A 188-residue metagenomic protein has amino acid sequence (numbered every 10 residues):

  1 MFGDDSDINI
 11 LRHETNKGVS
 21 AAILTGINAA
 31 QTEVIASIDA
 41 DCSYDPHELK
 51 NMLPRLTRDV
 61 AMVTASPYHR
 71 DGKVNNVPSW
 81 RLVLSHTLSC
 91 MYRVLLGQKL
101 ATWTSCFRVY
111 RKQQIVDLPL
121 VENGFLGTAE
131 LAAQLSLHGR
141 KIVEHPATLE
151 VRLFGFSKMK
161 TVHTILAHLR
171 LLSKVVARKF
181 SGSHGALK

Functional and structural regions predicted by a protein language model:
M1-L11: Acidic donor-binding segment of Leloir-type glycosyltransferases
G3-D5, T57-R58, L137: Short, well-ordered coil/turn elements that cap or connect secondary structure elements
N9-L11, L118, V143: Structural signal for short hydrophobic segments within the conserved structured cores of catalytic domains across
H13-A29, V34, P46-F125, V151-V162 (+2 more regions): Acceptor/aglycone-binding surface of glycosyltransferases and processive sugar-polymer synthases
E33-D41: Short beta-strand-to-loop acidic/aromatic patch adjacent to the donor-nucleotide binding site
S37, A65, H145: Short beta-strand and adjacent tight-turn residues that come in two discontinuous sequence segments and form the edges
Q98-K99, L120-N123, A132-E150: Catalytic donor-sugar/metal-binding loop of nucleotide-sugar-dependent glycosyltransferases
R170-K188: C-terminal, non-catalytic tails of nucleotide-sugar-dependent glycosyltransferases
